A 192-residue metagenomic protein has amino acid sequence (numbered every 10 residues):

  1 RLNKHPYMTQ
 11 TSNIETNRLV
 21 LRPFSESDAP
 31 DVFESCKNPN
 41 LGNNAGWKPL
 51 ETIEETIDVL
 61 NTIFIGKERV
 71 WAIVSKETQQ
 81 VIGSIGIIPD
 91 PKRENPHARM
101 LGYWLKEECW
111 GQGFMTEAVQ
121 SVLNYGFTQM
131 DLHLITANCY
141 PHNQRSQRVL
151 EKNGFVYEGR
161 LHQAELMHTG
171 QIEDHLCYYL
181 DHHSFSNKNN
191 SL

Functional and structural regions predicted by a protein language model:
R1-N40, V70, V74-L192: Acyl-donor (CoA/ACP) binding surface of acyl/acetyltransferases
N40-N61: Conserved GNAT-fold acetyl-CoA-binding loop/helix
L60-A72: A short helix-loop-beta-strand connector motif used in the catalytic cores of GNAT acetyltransferases and, in some
